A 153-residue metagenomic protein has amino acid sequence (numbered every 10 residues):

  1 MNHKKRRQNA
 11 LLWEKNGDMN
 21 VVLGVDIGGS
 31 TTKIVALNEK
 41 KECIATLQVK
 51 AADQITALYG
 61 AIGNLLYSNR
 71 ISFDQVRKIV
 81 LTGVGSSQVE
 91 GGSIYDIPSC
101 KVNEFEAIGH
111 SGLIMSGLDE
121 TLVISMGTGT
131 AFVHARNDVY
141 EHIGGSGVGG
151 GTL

Functional and structural regions predicted by a protein language model:
M1-V21, L81: C-terminal region/appendage detector
R6-E14, G91-I124, G129-V139: Conserved phosphate-binding catalytic cores of ATP/NTP-utilizing and phosphoryl-transfer enzymes
G17-G60, S146: Short glycine-rich, Thr/Ser-proximal phosphate-binding strand/loop in the N-terminal lobe of ATP-dependent enzymes
N20-D26, V76-V80, T121-S125, I143-G145: Short glycine-aspartate micro-motif
D26-T31, V84, S125-G129, G147-G150: A short acidic Gly-Thr/Ser loop motif
A45-A51, I62, Y67-E104, N137-H142: Short beta-strand-loop/turn "lid" adjacent to the catalytic site in phosphate-handling enzymes
I55-G60, G109-S116, T152-L153: Short, charged, surface-exposed secondary-structure boundary motifs
D138-L153: Glycine-rich phosphate-binding loop plus the immediately following alpha-helix
